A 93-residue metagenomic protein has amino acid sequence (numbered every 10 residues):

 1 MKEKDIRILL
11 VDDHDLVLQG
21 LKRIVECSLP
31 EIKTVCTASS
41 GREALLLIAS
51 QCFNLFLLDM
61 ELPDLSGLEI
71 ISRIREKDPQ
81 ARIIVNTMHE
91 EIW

Functional and structural regions predicted by a protein language model:
M1-R7: Non-catalytic signal-transmission and effector/linker regions of two-component phosphorelay proteins
V11-D12, A38, F56: Conserved sequence signature across two-component system core domains
D12, D59, T87: Active-site residues of response regulator receiver
D15-C36: Two-component/phosphorelay signaling modules centered on CheY-like receiver
S40-E43, S66-E69: Acidic catalytic/metal-coordinating carboxylates
Q51-L57, L62: Active-site beta3 strand of CheY-like receiver
P63, E91: The feature encodes the CheY-like receiver
Q80-E90: A short, hydrophobic beta-strand element within the central beta-sheet of small alpha/beta folds
